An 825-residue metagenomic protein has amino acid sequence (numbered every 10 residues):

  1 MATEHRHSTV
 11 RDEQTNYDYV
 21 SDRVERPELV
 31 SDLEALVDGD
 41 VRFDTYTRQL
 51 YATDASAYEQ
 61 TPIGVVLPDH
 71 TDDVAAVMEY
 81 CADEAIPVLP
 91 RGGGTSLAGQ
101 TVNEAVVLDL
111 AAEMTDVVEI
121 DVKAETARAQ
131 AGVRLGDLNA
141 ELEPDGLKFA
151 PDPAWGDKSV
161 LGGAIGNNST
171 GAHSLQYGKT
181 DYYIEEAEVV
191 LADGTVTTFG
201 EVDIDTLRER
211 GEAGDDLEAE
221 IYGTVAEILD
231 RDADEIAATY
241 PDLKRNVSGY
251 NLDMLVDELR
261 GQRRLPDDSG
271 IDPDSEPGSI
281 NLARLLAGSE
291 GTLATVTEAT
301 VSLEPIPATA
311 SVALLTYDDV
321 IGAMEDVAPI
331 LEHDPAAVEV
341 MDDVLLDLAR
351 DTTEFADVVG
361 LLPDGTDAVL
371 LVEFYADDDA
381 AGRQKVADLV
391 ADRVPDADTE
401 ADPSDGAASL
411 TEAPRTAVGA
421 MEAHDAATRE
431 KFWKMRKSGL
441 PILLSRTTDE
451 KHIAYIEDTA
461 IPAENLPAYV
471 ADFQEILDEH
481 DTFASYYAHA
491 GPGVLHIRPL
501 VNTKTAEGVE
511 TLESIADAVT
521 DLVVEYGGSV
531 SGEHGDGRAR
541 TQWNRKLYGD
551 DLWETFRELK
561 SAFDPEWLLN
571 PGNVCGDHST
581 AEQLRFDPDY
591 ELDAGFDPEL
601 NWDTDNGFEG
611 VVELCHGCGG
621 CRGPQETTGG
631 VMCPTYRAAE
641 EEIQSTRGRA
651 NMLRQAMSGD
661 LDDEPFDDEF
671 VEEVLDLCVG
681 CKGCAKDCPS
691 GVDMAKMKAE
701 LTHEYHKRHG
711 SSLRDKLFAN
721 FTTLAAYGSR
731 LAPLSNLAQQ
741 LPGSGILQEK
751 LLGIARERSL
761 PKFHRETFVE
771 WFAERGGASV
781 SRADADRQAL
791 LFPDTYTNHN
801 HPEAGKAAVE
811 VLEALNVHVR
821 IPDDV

Functional and structural regions predicted by a protein language model:
M1-R91, T95-Y486, L495-G532, Q542-T627 (+1 more regions): Noncatalytic alpha-helical scaffold of FAD-dependent oxidoreductases
D253, V327, V390, V470 (+15 more regions): Generic hydrophobic alpha-helical scaffold/packing signal
E325, L361, R446-E450, D663-V825: Iron-sulfur-cluster electron-transfer modules
D342-L348, E430, L653, L815-V825: Short connector loops at secondary-structure junctions
T482, R647-A650, A783-D784: Active-site-adjacent "gating/activation" loops or surface patches in catalytic cores
P492: Active-site-proximal, well-structured secondary-structure segments within enzyme catalytic domains
H534, D564, C633, C678 (+2 more regions): Hydrophobic, well-ordered secondary-structure elements that form the walls of internal hydrophobic environments
D587-C618, R622-G728: Ferredoxin-type iron-sulfur electron-transfer modules in oxidoreductases and energy-metabolism complexes
